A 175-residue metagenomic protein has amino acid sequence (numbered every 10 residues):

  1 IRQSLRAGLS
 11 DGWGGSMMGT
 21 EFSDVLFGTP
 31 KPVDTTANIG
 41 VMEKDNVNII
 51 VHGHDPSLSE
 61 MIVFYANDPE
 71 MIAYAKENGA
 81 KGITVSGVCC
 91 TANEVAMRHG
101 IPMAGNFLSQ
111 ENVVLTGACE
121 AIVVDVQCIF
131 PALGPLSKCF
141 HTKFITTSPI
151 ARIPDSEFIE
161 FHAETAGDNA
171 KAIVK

Functional and structural regions predicted by a protein language model:
I1-K175: Metallocofactor- and cofactor-centric catalytic cores in central/energy metabolism, strongly enriched
